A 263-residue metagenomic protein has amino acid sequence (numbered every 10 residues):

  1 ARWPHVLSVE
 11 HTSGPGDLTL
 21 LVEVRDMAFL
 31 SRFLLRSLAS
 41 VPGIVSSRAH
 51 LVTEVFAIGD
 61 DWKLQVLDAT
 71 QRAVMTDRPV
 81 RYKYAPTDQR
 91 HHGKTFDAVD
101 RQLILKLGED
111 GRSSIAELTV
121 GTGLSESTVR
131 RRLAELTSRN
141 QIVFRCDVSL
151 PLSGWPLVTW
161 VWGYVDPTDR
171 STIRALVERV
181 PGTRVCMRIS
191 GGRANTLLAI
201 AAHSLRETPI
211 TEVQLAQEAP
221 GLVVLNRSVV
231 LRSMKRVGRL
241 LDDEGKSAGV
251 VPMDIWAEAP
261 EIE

Functional and structural regions predicted by a protein language model:
A1-E263: A compositional/biophysical signature of low hydrophobicity enriched in polar/charged and small residues
